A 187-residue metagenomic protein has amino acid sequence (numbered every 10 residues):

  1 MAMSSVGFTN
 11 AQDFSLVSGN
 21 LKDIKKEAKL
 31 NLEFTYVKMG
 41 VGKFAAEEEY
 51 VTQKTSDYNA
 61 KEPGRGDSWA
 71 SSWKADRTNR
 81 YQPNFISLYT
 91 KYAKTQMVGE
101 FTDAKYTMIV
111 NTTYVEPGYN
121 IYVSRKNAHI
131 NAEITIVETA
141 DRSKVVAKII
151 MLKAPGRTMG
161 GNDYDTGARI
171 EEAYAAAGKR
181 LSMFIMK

Functional and structural regions predicted by a protein language model:
M1-S15: Bacterial Sec-dependent N-terminal signal peptides
A11-N79, M183-K187: A structural "domain/chain start" motif
D13-S15, T95-V145, P155-Y164: Surface-exposed short loop/turn segments
F34-M39, N111-P117, I150-L152: Generic short beta-strand segments
A60-A75, A140-F184: Short secondary-structure boundary motifs at beta->alpha junctions and helix caps
I86-K94, S182-M186: Sec-exported extracytoplasmic/periplasmic mature domains
